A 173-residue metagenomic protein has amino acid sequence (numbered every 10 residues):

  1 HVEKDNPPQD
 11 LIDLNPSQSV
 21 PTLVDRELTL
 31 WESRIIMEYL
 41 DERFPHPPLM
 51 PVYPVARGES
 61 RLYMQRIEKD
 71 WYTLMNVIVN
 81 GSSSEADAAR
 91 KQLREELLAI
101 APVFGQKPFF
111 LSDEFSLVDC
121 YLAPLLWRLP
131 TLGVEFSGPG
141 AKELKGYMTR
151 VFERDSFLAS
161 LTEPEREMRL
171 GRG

Functional and structural regions predicted by a protein language model:
H1, D10, N15, E135 (+2 more regions): Poly-acidic low-complexity segments
H1-P102, P108: GST-like domain detector, emphasizing the conserved glutathione-binding G-site in the N-terminal thioredoxin-like
R26, A123, E163: Conserved residues at the C-terminal ends of beta-strands
E38-L40, H46, S82, P130-G133 (+2 more regions): Hydrophobic alpha-helical segments
Y63, I67-S160: GST-like fold's C-terminal all-alpha helical module
E163-G173: Acidic/histidine-enriched, glycine/proline-rich intrinsically disordered or flexible terminal extensions
